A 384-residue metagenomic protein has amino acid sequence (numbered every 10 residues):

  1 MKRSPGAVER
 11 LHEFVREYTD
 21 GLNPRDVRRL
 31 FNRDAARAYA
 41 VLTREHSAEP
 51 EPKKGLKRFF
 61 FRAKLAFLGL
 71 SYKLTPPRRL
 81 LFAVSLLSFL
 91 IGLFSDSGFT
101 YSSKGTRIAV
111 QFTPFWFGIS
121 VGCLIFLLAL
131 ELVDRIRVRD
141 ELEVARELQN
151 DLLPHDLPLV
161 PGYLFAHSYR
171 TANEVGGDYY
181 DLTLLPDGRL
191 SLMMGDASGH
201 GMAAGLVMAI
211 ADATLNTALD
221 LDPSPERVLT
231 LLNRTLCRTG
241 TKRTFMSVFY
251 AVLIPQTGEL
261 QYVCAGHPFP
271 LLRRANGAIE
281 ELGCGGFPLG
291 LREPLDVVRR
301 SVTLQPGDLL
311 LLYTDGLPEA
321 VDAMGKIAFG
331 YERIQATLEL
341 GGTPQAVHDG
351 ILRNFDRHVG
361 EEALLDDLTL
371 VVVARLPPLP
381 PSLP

Functional and structural regions predicted by a protein language model:
M1-P77, L86-F89, P344-Q345, D349-H358 (+1 more regions): Non-catalytic regulatory/interaction regions at protein termini and inter-domain linkers
R3, V110-D178, P377: Regulatory cytosolic signal-relay segments
A48-D134: Alpha-helical transmembrane segments and their helix-membrane boundary motifs
T100-S102, R107, Q111-F117, E174-F249 (+1 more regions): Primarily the active-site beta-strand->alpha-helix module of PP2C/PPM metal-dependent phosphatases, and frequently
R146-L148, M202-G283, V297, D349 (+1 more regions): Catalytic core of PPM/PP2C metal-dependent serine/threonine phosphatase domains
P161-V175, L229-T239, A265-R300, Q305 (+3 more regions): PP2C/PPM family metal-dependent serine/threonine protein phosphatase catalytic domain, recognizing the conserved
G188-H200, Y262-G266, T303-M324, V373-A374: Conserved beta-strand-loop-short alpha-helix elements that form and flank the Mn2+/Mg2+-coordinating active site
A203-A211, A218-L221, V298, L304 (+2 more regions): Active-site-proximal, acidic helix/loop segment immediately C-terminal to a metal-coordinating Asp/Glu
